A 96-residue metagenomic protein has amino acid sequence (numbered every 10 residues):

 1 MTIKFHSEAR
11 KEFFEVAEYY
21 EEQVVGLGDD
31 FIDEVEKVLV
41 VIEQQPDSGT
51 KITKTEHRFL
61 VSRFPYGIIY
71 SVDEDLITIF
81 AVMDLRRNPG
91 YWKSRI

Functional and structural regions predicted by a protein language model:
M1-I32: Arg/Lys-rich, positively charged N-terminal/basic patches that mediate binding to nucleic acids
S7, R63, A81: Pocket-edge structural micro-motifs
E18, V25-D30, T50-T55, A81 (+1 more regions): Solvent-exposed interaction patches of small proteins and small membrane subunits
L39-E43: Short proline/glycine- and basic residue-enriched helix-capping loop/turn segments at helix->loop/beta transitions
Q44-I77: Basic/aromatic recognition patch in beta-strand/loop cores that engages polyanionic ligands
G67, S71-I96: Enriched for short, Lys/Arg-rich terminal
